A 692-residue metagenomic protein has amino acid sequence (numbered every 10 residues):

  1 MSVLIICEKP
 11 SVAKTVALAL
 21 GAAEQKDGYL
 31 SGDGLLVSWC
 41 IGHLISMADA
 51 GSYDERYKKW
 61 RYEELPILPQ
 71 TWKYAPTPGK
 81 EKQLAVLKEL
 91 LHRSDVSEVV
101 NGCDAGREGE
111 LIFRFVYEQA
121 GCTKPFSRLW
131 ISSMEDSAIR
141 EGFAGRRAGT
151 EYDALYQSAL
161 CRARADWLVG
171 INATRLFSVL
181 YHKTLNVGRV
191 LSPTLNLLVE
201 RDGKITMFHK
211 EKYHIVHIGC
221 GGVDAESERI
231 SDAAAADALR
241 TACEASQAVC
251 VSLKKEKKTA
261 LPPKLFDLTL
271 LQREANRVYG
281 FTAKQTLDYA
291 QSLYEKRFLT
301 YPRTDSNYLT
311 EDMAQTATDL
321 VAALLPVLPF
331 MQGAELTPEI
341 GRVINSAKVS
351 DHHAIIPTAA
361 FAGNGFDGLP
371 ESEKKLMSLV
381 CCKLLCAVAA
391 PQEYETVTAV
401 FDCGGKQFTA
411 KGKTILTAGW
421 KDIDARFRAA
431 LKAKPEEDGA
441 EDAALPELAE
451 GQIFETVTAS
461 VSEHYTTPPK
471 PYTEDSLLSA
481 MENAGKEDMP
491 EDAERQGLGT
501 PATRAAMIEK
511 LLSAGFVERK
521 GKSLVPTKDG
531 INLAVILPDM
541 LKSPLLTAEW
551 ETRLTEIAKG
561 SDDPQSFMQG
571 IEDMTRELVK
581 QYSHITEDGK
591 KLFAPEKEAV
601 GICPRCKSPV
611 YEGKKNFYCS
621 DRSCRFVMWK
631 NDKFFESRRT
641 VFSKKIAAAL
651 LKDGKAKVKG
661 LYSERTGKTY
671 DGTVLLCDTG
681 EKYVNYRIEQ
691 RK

Functional and structural regions predicted by a protein language model:
M1-A163, W167, P468: Intrinsically disordered, low-complexity regulatory segments
M1-S2, V100-A105, H182-T184, K255-K264 (+3 more regions): Conserved short loop/turn motifs at secondary-structure junctions
S2-L4, K80, L91, T174 (+3 more regions): Basic, low-complexity terminal or inter-domain segments flanking catalytic cores
P10-A17, G34-V37, I41, T77-K88 (+17 more regions): Amphipathic alpha-helical transducer elements in NTP-driven molecular machines
W72-A75, C103, T123-S127, A148-L155 (+5 more regions): Short, polar/flexible loop-turn hinges at active-site or ligand-entry regions and domain interfaces
D136-C220, K255-T259: C-terminal or mid-to-C-terminal helical accessory/interaction module adjacent to the motor/catalytic core
A234-F266, Q272: Metal- or metallocofactor-binding catalytic centers and their adjacent structured scaffolds across diverse enzyme
